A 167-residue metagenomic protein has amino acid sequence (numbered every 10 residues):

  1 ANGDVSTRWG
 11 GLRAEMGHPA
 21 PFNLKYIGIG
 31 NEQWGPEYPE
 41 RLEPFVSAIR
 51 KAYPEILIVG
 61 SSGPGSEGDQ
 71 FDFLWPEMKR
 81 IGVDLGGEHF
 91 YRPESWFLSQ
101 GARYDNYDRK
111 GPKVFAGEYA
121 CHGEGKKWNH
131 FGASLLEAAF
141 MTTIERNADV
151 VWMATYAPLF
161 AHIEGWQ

Functional and structural regions predicted by a protein language model:
A1-I56, G60-L74, R80-D84, F97-L98: N-terminal catalytic cores of secreted or lumenal carbohydrate-active enzymes
V46-A48, P54-L57, W75-M78, G82-W166: Catalytic-core region of carbohydrate-active enzymes that cleave or remodel glycosidic bonds
